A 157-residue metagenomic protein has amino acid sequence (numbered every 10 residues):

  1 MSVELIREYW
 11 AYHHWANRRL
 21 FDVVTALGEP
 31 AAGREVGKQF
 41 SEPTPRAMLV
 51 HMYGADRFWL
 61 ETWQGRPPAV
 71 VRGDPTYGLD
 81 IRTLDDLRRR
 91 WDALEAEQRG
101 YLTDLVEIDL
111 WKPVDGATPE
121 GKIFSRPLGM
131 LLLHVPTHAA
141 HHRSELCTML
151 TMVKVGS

Functional and structural regions predicted by a protein language model:
M1-E4: Basic/polar N-terminal segments that are highly enriched at the extreme N-terminus, encompassing both cleavable
I6, N17, L84, W91-E95 (+1 more regions): A structural signal for well-ordered alpha-helical scaffolds and beta->alpha junctions
R7-T76, T118-S157: Short, contiguous alpha-helical
R66-L110: Helix-adjacent hinge/juxtasegments
E107-E120: Carboxylate-rich helix-loop segments that flank metal/cofactor sites and access channels in metalloenzymes
